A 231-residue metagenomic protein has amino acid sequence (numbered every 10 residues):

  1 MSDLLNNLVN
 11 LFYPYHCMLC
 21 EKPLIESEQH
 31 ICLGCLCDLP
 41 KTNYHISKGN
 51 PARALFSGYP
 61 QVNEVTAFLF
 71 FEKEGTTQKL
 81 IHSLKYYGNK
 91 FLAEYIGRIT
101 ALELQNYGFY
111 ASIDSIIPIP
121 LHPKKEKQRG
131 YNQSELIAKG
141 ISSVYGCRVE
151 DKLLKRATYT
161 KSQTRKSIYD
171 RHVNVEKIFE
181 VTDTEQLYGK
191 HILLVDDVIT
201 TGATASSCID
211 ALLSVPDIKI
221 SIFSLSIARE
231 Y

Functional and structural regions predicted by a protein language model:
M1-D196, T200-Y231: Glycine-rich phosphate/pyrophosphate-handling loop used in enzymes and phosphotransfer proteins
